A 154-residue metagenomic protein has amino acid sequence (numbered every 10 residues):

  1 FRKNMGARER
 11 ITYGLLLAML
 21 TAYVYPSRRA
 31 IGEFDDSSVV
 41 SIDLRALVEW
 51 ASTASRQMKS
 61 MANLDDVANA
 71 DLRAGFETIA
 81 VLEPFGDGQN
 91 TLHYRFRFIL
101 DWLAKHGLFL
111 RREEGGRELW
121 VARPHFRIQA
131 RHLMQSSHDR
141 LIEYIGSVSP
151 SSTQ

Functional and structural regions predicted by a protein language model:
F1-N4, Y25-S38, T78-G86: Short acidic, glycine/Ser/Thr-rich loop/turn "cap" segments at secondary-structure junctions
R2-I11, S151-Q154: Short N-terminal edge-element motif at the start of the domain
E9-L44, E49-W50: Positively charged, polyanion-binding regions of nucleic-acid-associated proteins
V40-K59, V67-V81: DNA-recognition alpha helix
L100-G115: A short, conserved structural fragment
G116-P124: Minor-groove-contacting beta-hairpin "wing" of winged helix-turn-helix DNA-binding domains
H125-Q154: Short, amphipathic alpha-helical interaction segments positioned at domain boundaries
